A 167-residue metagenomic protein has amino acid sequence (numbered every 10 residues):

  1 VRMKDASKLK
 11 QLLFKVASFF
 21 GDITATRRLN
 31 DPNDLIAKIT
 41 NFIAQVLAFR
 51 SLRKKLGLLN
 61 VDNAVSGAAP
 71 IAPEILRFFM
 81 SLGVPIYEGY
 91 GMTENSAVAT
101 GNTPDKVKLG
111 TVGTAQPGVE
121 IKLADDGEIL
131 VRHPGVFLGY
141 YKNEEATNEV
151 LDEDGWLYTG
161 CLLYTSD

Functional and structural regions predicted by a protein language model:
V1-V107, E120: Gly/Ser/Thr-rich phosphate-binding loop
V84, N95, E145-A146, D167: Short linear sequence elements within intrinsically disordered, low-complexity coil regions
Y90, V112-T114: Replace "in large, NTP-powered and nucleic-acid-processing enzymes" with "in large, NTP-powered factors and other
K106-L109, L151: Compositionally biased, low-complexity repeat tracts
A115-S166: Conserved ATP-binding/catalytic segment of the ANL
